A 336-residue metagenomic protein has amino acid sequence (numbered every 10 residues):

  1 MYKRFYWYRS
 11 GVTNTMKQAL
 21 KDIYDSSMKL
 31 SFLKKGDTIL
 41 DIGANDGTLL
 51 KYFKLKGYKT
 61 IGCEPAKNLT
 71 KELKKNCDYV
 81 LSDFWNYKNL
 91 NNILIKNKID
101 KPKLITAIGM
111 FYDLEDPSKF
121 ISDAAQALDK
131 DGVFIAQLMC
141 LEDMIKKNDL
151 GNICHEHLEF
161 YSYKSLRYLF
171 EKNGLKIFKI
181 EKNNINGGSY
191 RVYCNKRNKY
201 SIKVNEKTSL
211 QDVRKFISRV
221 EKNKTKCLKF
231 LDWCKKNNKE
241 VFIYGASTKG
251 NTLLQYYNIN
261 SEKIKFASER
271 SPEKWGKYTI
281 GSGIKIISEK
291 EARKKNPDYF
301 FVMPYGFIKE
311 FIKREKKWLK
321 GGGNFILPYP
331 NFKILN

Functional and structural regions predicted by a protein language model:
M1-E72, D149, C154, E159 (+2 more regions): Extended interfacial segments that mediate partner engagement and assembly in macromolecular machines
S26-S27, L33, Y52, Y193 (+1 more regions): Hydrophobic, well-ordered beta-alpha structural blocks that scaffold small-molecule cofactor pockets
K51-N89, F266, P272-W275: Class I SAM-dependent methyltransferase SAM/SAH-binding core
K88-D100, E289-K295: Short amphipathic alpha-helix with an adjacent loop that forms part of the alpha/beta core around
K103-T106: A conserved beta-strand element that flanks and buttresses the S-adenosyl-L-methionine
S118-V133, K316: A short glycine-rich, Lys/Arg-flanked "PGG" loop and its adjoining helix->strand segment in the class I
D131-M139, N324-P330: Conserved beta-strand signature within the Rossmann-like core of class I S-adenosyl-L-methionine
A136-E159, Y163-S165: Short, glycine-/aromatic-enriched active-site segment of Class I SAM-dependent methyltransferases
